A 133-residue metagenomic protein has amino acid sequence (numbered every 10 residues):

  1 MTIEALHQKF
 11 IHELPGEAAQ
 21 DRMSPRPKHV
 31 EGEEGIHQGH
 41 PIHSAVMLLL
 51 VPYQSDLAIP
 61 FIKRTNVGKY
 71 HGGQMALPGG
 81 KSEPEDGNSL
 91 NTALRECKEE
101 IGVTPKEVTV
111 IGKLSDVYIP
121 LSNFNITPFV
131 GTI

Functional and structural regions predicted by a protein language model:
M1-A76, K81-I133: N-terminal leader/linker segments that precede catalytic domains of diphosphate-processing enzymes
